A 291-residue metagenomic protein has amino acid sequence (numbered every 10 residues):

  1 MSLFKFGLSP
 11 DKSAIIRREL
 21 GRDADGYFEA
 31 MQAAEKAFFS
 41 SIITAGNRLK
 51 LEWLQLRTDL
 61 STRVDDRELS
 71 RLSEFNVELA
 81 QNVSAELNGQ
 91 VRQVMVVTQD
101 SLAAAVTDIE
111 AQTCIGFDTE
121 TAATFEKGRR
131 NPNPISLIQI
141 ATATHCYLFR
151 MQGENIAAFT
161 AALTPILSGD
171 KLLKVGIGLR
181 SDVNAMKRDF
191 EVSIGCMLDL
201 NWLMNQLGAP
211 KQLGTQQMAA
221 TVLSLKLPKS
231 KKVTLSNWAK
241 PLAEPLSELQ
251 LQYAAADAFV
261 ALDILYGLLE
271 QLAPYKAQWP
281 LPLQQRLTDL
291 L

Functional and structural regions predicted by a protein language model:
M1-I115, L200, A273-W279, L283-L291: N-terminal accessory regions of nucleic-acid-interacting proteins
Q90-V97, S101-A103, E110-C114, T124-G267: Conserved DEDDh/DEDDy metal-dependent 3′-5′ exonuclease domain
P228-K231, Q271-A277: Short conserved catalytic/interaction loops centered on acidic-Pro-aromatic/His motifs
